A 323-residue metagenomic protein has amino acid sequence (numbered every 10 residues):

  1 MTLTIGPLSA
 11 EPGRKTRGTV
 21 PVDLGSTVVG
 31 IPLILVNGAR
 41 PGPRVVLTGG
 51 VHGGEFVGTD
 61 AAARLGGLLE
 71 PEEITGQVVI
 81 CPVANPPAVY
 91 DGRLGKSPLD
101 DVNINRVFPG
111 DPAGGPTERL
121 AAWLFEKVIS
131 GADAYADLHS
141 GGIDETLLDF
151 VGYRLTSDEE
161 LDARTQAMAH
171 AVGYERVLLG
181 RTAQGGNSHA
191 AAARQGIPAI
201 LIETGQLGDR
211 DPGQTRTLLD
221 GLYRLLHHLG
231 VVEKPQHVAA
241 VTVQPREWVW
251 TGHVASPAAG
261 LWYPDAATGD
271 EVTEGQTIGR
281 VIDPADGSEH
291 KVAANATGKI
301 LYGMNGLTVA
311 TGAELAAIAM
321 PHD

Functional and structural regions predicted by a protein language model:
M1-D323: Structured catalytic-domain cores with a bias toward divalent-metal coordination
